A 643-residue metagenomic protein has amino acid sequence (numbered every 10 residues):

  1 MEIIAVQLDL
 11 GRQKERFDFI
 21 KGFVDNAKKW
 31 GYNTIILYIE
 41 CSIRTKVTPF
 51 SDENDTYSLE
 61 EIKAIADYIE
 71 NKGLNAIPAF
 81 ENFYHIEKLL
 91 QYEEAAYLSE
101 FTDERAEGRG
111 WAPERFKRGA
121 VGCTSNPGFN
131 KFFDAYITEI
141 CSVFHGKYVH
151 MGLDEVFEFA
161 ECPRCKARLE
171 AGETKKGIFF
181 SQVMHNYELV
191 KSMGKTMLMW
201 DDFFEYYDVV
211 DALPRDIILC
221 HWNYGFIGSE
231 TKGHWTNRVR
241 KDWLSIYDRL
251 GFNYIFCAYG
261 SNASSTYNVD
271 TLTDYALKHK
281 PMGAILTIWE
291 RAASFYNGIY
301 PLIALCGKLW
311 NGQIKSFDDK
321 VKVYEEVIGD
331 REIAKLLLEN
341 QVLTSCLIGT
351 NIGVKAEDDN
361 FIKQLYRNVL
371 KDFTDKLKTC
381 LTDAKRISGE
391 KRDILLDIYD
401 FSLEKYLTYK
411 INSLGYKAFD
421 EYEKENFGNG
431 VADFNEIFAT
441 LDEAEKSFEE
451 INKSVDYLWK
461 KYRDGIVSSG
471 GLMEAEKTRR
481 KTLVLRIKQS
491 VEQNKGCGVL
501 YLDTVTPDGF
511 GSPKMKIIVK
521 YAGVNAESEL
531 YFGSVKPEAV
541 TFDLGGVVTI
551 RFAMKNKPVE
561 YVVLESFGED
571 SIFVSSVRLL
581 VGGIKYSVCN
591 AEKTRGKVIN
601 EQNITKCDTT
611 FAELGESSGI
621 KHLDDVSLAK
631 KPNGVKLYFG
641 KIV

Functional and structural regions predicted by a protein language model:
I3-V6, N26-E40, Y68-R109, H145-Y148 (+1 more regions): Glycine-rich, aromatic-flanked loop segments that form ligand/cofactor-binding clefts across common enzyme folds
I4, I20-K21, E60, A64-D67 (+4 more regions): Substrate-binding groove of N-acetylhexosamine-processing glycoside hydrolases
F23-I62, E87, E94, I255: Aromatic-lined carbohydrate-binding/catalytic grooves of carbohydrate-active enzymes
V47-T56, Y84-R115, Y148, A160-G172 (+2 more regions): Aromatic- and acidic-residue-enriched segments that line the glycan-binding/catalytic groove of carbohydrate-active
F83-E139, N253-F256, Y267-D270, I285: Active-site-adjacent "subsite" loops/lids of carbohydrate-active enzymes
V505-D508, V563-D570: Short beta-strand-plus-loop segments that form exposed binding edges in beta-rich domains
P513-M515, L544-F552, D570, E616-I642: Short beta-strands within extracellular/lumenal beta-sheet-rich domains
N525-N556: Extracellular carbohydrate recognition and processing domains and analogous Trp-centered ligand-binding platforms
